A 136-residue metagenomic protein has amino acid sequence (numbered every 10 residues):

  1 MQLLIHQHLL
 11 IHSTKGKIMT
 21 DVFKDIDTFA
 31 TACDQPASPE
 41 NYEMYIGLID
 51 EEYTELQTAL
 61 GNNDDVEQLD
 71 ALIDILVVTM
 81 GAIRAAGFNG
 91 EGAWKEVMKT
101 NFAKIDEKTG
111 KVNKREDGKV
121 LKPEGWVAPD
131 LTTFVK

Functional and structural regions predicted by a protein language model:
Q2-L72, L76-K136: Flexible "arm" and connector segments at domain edges
